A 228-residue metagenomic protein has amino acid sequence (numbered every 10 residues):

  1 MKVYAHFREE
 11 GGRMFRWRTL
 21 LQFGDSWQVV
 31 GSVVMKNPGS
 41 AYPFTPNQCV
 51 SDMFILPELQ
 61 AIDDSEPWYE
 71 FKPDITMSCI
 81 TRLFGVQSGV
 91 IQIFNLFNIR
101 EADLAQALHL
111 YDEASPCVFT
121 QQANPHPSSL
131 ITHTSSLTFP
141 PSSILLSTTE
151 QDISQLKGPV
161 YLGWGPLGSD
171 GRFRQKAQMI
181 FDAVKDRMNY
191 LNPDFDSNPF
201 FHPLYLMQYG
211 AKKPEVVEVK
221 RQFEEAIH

Functional and structural regions predicted by a protein language model:
M1-S65, H228: Active-site and ligand/interface coordination hotspots across diverse enzymes and nucleic-acid-associated assemblies
F7-F23, E70-S78, C117-H126, F139-Q151: A Trp-anchored, charged/polar loop motif used as the substrate-binding/catalytic surface of acyl/ester-handling
W27-V29, S88, L156-P159: A general structural motif
S32-G39, F44-N47, F94-I99, L104 (+1 more regions): Short loop/turn segments at strand-loop or loop-helix junctions that form parts of catalytic or ligand-binding pockets
Q48-W68, A123-T138: Intrinsically disordered, low-complexity coil segments
W68-Y69, I75-D112, C117-V118: Extracellular-facing segments of soluble proteins and assemblies that are Gly/Ser/Thr-biased and enriched in aromatics
E101, Q106-H228: Glycine/proline-rich loop-helix segments at beta-alpha junctions forming the active-site rim of enzyme cores
